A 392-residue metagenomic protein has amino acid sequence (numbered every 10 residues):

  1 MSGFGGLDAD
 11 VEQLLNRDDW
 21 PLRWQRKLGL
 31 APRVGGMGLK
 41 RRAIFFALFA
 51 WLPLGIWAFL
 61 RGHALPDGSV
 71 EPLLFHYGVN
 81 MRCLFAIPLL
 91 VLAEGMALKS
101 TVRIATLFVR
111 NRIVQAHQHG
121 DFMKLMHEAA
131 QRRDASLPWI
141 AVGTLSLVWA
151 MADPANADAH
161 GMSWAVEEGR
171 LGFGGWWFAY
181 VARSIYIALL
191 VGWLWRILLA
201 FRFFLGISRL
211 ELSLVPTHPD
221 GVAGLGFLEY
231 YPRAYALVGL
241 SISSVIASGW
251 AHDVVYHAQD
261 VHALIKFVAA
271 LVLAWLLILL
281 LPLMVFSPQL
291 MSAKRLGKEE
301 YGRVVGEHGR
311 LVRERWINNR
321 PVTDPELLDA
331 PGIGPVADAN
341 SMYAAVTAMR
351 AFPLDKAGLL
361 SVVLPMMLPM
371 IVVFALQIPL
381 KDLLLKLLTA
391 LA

Functional and structural regions predicted by a protein language model:
M1-V215: Transmembrane-helix bundle segments that line or gate the permeation/cavity pathway in multi-pass membrane proteins
L30-L52, G120-A150, W177-I185, T217-S243 (+1 more regions): Loop-to-transmembrane boundary segments
A64-L74, A157-W176, A247-L271, K381-A392: Membrane-interfacial helix-loop-helix connectors in multipass membrane proteins
L84, A179-R196, I242, I265-F286 (+1 more regions): Alpha-helical membrane-embedded segments
G95-T106, G192-L205, R209, V245 (+7 more regions): Short helix-terminus and kink motifs of transmembrane alpha helices, predominantly at the cytoplasmic interface
T106-L125, W164-G169, R202-L228, S287-P325 (+2 more regions): Juxtamembrane inter-helical linkers in multi-pass membrane proteins
Y231-V304, H308: Long, well-ordered mid-to-C-terminal structural blocks that present hydrophobic/aromatic surfaces
G358-L385: Final/C-terminal transmembrane alpha-helix of multipass membrane proteins
